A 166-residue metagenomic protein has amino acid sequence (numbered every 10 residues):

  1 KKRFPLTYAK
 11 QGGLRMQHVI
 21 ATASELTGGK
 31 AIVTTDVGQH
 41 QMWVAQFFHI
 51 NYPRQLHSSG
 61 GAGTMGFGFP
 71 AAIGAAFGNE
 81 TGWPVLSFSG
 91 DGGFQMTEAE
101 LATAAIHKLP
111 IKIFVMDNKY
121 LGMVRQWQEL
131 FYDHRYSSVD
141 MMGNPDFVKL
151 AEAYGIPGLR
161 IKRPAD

Functional and structural regions predicted by a protein language model:
K2-E80: Active-site diphosphate/adenylate-binding microenvironment
L6, E129-D166: Conserved thiamine diphosphate
R15-T22, G29, H40-W43, Y52 (+4 more regions): General structural feature for long, well-ordered alpha-helical segments within catalytic domains of soluble enzymes
A23, D36-G38, S59-G61, G90-G92 (+3 more regions): Fold-independent oxyanion-binding glycine-rich loops and adjacent beta-strand/coil segments at enzyme active sites
I32, P110, P157: Residue-level detector of anion-binding/catalytic polar loops
N51-Y52, H107, Y154: Short, structured coil segments at secondary-structure junctions
G78-P145: Conserved thiamine diphosphate
